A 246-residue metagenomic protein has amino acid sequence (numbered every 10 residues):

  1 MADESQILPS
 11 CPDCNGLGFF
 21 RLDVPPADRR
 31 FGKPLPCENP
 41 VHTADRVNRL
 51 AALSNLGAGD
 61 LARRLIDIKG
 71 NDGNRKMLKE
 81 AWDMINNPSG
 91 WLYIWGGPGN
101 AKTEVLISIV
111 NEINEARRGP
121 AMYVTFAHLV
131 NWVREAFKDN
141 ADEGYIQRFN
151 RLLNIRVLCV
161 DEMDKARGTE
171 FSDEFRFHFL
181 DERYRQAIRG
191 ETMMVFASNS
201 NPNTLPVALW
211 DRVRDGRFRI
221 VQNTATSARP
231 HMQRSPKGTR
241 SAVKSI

Functional and structural regions predicted by a protein language model:
M1-K76, R229-I246: A short, basic N-terminal segment
D67-L92: Pre-Walker A (pre-P-loop) alpha-helix and adjacent loop at the N terminus of AAA/AAA+ ATPase modules, a conserved
N71, G99, T169-E170: Conserved phosphate/pyrophosphate-binding and hydrolysis machinery centered on Walker-type P-loop NTPases, extending
R75-K79, N114-N154: Short glycine-rich substrate-engagement loop in P-loop NTPases that contacts/grips substrate
S89-I107: Walker A/P-loop nucleotide-binding motif
G90, G119-P120, N154-L158, Q186-F196: Loop/turn-to-beta-strand initiation segments
V110, E115, L129-F137, M163-I246: Replace "adjacent to P-loop NTPase cores in ATP/GTP-dependent enzymes" with "adjacent to NTP-binding cores
